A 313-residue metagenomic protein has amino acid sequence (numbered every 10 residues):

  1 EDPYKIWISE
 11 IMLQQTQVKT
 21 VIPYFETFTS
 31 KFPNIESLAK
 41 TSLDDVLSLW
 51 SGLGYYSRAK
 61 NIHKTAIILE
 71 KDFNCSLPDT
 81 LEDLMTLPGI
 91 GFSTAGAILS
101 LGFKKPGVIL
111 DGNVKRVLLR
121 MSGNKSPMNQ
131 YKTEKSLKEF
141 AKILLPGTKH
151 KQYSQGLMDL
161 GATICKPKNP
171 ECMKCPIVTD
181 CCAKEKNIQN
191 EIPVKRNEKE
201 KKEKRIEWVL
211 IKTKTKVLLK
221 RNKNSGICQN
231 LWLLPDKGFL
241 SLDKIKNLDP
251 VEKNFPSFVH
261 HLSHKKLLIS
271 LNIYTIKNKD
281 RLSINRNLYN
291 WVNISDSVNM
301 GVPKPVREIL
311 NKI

Functional and structural regions predicted by a protein language model:
E1-E171, I177-N190, L248: Catalytic cores of DNA base-excision repair glycosylases
D159-I313: Intrinsically disordered, low-complexity, charged terminal extensions of DNA damage-control enzymes
